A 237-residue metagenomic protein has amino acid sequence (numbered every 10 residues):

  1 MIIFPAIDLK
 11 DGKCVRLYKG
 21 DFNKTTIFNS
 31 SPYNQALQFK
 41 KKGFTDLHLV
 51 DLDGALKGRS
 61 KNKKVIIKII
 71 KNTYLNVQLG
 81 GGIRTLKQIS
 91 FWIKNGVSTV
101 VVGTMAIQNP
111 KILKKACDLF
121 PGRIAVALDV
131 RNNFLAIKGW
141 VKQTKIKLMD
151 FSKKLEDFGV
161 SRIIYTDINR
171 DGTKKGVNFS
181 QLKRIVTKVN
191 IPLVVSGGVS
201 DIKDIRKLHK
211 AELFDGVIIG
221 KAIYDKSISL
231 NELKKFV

Functional and structural regions predicted by a protein language model:
I2-A6, D46, Y74-Q78, S98-V101 (+5 more regions): Structural preference for beta-strand elements that scaffold enzyme active sites
I3, G54-I70, R84-S90, T104-A125 (+3 more regions): Active-site-adjacent beta->alpha loops and helix N-cap segments on the catalytic face of soluble alpha/beta enzymes
I7, D51, T104-M105, L128-V130 (+3 more regions): Short secondary-structure boundary segments
D8, F39, L47, W92 (+5 more regions): Conserved, mostly hydrophobic/aromatic
G12-V15, K19-N23, S90, V97-D171: Conserved anion-binding
C14-S60: N-terminal beta-alpha supersecondary unit
F28-K40, R84-F91, Q143-K154, I205: Short, acidic/polar
T73, V77-T99, S180-D215: Catalytic cores of alpha/beta
